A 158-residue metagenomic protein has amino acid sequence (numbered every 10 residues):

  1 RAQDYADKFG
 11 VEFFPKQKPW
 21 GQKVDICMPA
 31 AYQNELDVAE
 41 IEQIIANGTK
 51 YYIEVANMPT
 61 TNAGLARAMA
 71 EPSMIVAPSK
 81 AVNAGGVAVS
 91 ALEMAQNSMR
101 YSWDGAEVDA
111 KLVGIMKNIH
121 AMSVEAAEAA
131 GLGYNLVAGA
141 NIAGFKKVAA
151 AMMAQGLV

Functional and structural regions predicted by a protein language model:
R1-E40: A structured beta-alpha segment of the ubiquitous adenosine-cofactor-binding alpha/beta core
I45-V158: Adenosine-phosphate binding glycine-rich loop
